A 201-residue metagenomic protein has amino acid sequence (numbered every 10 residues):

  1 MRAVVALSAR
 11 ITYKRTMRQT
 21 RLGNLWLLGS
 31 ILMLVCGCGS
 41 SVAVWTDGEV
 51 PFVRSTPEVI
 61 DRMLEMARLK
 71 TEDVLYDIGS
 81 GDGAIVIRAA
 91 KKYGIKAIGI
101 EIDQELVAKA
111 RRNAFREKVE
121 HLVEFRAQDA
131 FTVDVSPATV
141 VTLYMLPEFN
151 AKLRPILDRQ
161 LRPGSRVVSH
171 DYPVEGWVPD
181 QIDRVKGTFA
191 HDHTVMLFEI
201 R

Functional and structural regions predicted by a protein language model:
W26-V35: Bacterial N-terminal signal peptides
V35-D73: S-adenosyl-L-methionine
E72-G81: Conserved class I S-adenosyl-L-methionine
G83-I87: Glycine-rich SAM-binding Motif I of class I
K96-E101: Conserved SAM-binding motif I beta-strand of class I
V107-P137: S-adenosyl-L-methionine
S136-K152: A short SAM/SAH-binding and catalytic strip from SAM-dependent methyltransferases
E148-R201: C-terminal substrate-binding/active-site "lid" region of AdoMet-derived donor-dependent transferases
